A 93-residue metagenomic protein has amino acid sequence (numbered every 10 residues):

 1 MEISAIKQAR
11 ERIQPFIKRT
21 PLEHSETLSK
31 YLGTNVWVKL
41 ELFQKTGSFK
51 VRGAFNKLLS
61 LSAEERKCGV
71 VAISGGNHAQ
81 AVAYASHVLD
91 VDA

Functional and structural regions predicted by a protein language model:
M1-A93: PLP-dependent amino-acid enzyme catalytic core
